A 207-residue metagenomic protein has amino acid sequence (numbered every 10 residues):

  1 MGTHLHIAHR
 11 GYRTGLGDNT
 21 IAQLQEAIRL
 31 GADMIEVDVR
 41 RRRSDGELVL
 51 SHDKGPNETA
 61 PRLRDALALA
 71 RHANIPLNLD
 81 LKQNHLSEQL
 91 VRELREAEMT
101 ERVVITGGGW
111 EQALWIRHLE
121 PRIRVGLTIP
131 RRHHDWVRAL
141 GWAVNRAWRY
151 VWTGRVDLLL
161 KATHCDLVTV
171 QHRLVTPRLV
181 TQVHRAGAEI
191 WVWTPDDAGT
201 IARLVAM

Functional and structural regions predicted by a protein language model:
M1-M207: Phosphate-group recognition and catalysis centered on beta-loop-alpha active-site segments
